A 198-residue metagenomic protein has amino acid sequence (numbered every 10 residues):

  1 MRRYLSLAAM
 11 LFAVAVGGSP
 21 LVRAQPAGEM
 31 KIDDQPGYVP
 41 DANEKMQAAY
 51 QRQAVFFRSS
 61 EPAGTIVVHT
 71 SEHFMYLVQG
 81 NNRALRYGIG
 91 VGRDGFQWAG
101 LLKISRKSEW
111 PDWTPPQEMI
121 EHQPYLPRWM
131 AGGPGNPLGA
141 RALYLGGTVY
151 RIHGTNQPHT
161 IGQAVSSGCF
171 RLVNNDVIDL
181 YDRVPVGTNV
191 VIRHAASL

Functional and structural regions predicted by a protein language model:
R2-L198: N-terminal pre-domains immediately preceding structured catalytic cores
